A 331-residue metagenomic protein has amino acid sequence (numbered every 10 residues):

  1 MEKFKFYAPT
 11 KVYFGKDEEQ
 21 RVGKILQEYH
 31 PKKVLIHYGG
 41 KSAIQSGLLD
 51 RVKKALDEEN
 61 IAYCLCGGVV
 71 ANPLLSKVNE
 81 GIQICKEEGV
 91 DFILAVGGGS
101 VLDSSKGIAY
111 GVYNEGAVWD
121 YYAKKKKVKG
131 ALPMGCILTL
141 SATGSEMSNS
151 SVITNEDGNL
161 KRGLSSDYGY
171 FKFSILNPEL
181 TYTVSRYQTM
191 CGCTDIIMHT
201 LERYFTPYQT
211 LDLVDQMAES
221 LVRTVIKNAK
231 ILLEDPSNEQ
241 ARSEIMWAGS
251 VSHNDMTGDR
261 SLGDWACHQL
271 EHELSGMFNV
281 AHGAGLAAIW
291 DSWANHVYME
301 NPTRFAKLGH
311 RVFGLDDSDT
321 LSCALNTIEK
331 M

Functional and structural regions predicted by a protein language model:
M1-F92: ATP/NTP phosphate-donor binding region
K11, K33-L35, Y63-C64, D91-L94 (+6 more regions): Structural motif
Q20, Y113-T210, K307: A glycine/threonine-rich phosphate-anchoring loop and its flanking beta-alpha core in nucleotide/phosphate-binding
Y38-G40, V96-G98, A248: Glycine-rich beta-strand-to-loop/alpha-helix junction loops that act as flexible
R51-V52, I82, V101-N114, M147-S148: Short Gly/Thr/Asp-enriched flexible loops that form oxyanion-binding sites at enzyme active sites
V90-I108, T139-S145, M277-V280: Glycine/serine-rich anion-binding loops at beta->alpha junctions that coordinate negatively charged ligand groups
R203, P207-T327: Active-site segments that bind and position negatively charged phosphate/pyrophosphate groups
